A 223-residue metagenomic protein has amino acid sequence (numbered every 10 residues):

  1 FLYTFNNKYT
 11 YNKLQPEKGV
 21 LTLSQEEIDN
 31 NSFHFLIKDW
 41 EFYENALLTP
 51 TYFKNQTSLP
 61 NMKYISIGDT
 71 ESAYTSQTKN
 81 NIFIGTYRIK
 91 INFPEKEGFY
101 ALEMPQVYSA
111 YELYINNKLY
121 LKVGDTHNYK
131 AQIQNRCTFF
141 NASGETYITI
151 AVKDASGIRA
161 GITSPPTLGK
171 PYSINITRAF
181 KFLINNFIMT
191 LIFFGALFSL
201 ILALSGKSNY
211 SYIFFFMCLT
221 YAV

Functional and structural regions predicted by a protein language model:
F1-K96: Extended carbohydrate-recognition surfaces in non-catalytic/accessory domains of CAZymes and lectin-like proteins
F5, F187-S205, N209-V223: Hydrophobic alpha-helical transmembrane segments of multi-pass membrane proteins
D29, P105-Y108, N209: Short, small/polar residue-rich loop motifs at catalytic or cofactor-binding pockets
F35, I84-K90, F99-A101, N135-C137 (+1 more regions): Intrinsic-disorder/low-complexity, polar/charged segments enriched in Ser/Thr/Lys/Arg/Asp/Glu/Gln
T57-S66, S72-T75, K118-R136: Solvent-exposed beta-strand/loop surfaces of large extracellular or lumenal domains
F83-T86, E97-F99, Q106, K130: Soluble extramembrane domains flanking the early transmembrane region of eukaryotic membrane proteins
I91-I115, I148-I150: Aromatic-lined ligand-binding clefts that engage carbohydrates, nucleic acids, or primary amines
Y129-T190: An acidic-aromatic loop/edge-strand motif
